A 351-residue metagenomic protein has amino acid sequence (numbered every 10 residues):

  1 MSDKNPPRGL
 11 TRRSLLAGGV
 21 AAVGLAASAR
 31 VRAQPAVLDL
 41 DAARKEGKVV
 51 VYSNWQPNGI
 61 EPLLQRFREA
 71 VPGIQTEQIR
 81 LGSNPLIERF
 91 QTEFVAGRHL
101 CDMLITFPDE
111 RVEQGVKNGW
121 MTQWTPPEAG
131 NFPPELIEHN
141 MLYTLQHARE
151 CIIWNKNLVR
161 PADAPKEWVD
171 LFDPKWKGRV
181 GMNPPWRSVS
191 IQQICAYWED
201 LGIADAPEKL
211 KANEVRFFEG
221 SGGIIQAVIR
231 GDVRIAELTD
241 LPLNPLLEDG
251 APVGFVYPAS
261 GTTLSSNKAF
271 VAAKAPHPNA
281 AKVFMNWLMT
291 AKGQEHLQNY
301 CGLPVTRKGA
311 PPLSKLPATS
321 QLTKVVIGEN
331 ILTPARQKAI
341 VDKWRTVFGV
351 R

Functional and structural regions predicted by a protein language model:
M1-L10, S14, G18-A27: N-terminal secretory signal peptides
A27-K45: C-terminal segment of N-terminal export signals and the immediately downstream linker at the start of the mature
V50-L64, E77-Q91, H99-D232: Extracytoplasmic ligand-binding site segments that recognize negatively charged/polar headgroups
E110-Q114, R234-P252: A ligand-binding cleft/hinge motif common to bilobed small-molecule-binding domains
M121-E128, N140-T144, V169, E248-T263 (+2 more regions): Short beta-strand->loop
P134, H147-E150, P207-K211, F217-F218 (+2 more regions): Periplasmic-binding protein-like
C151-L158, C195-A196, S265-H277, H296-L297: A bilobed periplasmic-binding-protein/Venus flytrap-type ligand-binding module shared by bacterial periplasmic
W176-W186, L288-A310: Periplasmic-binding protein-like
